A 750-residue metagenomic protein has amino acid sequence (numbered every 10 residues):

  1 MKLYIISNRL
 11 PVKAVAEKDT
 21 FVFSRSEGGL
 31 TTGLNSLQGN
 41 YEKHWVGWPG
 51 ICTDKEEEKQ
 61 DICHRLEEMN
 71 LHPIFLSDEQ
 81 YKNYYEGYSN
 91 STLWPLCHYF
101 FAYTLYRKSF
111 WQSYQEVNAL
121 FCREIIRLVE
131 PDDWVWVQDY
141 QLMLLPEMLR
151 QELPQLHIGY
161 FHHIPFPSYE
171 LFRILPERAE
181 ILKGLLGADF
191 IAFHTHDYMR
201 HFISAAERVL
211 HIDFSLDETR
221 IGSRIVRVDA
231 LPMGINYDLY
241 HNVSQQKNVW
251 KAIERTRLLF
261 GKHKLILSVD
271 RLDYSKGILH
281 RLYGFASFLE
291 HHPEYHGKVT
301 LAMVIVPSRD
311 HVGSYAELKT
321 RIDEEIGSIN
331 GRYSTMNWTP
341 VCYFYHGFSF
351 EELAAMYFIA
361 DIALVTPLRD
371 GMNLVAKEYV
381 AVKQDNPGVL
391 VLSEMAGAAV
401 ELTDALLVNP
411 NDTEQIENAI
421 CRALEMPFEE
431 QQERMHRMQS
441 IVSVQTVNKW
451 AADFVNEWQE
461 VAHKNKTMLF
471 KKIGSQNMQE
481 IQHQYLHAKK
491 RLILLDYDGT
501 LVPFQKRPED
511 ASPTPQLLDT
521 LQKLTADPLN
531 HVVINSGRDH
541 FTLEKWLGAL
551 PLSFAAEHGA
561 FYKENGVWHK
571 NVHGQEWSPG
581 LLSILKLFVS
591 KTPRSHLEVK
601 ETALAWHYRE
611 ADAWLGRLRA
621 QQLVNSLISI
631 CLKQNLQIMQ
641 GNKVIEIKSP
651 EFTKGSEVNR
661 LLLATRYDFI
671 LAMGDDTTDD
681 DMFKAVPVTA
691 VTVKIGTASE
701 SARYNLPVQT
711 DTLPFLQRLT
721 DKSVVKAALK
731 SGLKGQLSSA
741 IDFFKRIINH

Functional and structural regions predicted by a protein language model:
M1-K472: Catalytic cores of carbohydrate-active enzymes across secretory and cytosolic contexts
F101-V117, V502-D510, N642-P650: Glycine-rich phosphate-binding "P-loop"
I322, S440-Y497, V502-Q505, Q516 (+2 more regions): Non-catalytic pre-domain segments flanking phosphatase-related domains
S512-T602: Active-site phosphate-binding/coordination module
T514, K563-N565, P650, G655-H750: Mg2+-dependent phosphoryl-transfer enzymes with acidic/Ser/Thr/Gly-rich catalytic loops
E557, K563-S583, M639-Y667: Substrate-recognition "cap/lid" segment bordering the active-site pocket of phosphatases
L585, R619-I628: Short amphipathic alpha-helices in soluble, non-transmembrane regions that often serve as interface/regulatory elements
S595-W614, N635-K648: Charged, glycine-interspersed solvent-exposed loop segments at helix/strand-loop junctions that cap or gate access
